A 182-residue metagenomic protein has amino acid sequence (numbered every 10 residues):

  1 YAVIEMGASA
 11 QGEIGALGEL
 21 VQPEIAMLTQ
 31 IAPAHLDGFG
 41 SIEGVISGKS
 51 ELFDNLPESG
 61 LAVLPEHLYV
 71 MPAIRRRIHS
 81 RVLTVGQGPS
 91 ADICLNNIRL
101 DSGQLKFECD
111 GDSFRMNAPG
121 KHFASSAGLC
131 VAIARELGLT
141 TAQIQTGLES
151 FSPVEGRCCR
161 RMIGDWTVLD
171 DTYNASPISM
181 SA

Functional and structural regions predicted by a protein language model:
Y1-Q11, V168-N174: Switch II (G3) loop of P-loop NTPases
S9-G12, S47-G48, Q143, A182: Short, conserved clusters of charged catalytic residues that mark active-site and nucleotide-handling motifs
S9-I14, A124-A127, P177-M180: Short glycine/serine/threonine-rich phosphate/pyrophosphate-binding segments that cradle anionic phosphate groups
Q11-E13, H35-L36, M71-P72, S176-P177: Conserved protein kinase catalytic core
V21: Active-site charged/polar residues at nucleotide-handling catalytic sites that mediate phosphoryl, nucleotidyl
E24-V168: Acidic, Mg2+-coordinating active-site environments of NTP-dependent enzymes
V45, A175-A182: AMP-binding/adenylate-forming catalytic core of the ANL superfamily
